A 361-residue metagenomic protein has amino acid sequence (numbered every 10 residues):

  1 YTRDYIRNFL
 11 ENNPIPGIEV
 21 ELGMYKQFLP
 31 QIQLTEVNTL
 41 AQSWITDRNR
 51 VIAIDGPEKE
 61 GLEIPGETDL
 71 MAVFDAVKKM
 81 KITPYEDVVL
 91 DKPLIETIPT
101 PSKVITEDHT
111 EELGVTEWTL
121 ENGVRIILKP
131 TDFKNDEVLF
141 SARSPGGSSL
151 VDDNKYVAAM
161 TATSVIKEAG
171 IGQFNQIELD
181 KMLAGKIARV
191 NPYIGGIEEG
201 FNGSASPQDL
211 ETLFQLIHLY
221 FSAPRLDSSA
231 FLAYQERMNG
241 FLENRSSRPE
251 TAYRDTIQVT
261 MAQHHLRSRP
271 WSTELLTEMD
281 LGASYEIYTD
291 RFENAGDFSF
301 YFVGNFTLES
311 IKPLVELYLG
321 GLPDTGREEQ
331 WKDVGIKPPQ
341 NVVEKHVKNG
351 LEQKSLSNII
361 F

Functional and structural regions predicted by a protein language model:
Y1-P30, R50-P57, I127-K129, K134-K167 (+5 more regions): M16 family metallopeptidases and their MPP-like homologs
R3, R7-P145, S149-D152, S299-Y301 (+3 more regions): Proteolytic maturation boundary segments
I32-E36, L40, R225-L232, L276-M279: Peptidyl-prolyl cis-trans isomerase
L34, Q173-Q176, P207, S228 (+2 more regions): Alpha-helix N-capping/helix-start residues
R291-E293: Conserved alpha/beta enzyme-core scaffolds, especially Rossmann-like or related mixed alpha/beta domains that build
